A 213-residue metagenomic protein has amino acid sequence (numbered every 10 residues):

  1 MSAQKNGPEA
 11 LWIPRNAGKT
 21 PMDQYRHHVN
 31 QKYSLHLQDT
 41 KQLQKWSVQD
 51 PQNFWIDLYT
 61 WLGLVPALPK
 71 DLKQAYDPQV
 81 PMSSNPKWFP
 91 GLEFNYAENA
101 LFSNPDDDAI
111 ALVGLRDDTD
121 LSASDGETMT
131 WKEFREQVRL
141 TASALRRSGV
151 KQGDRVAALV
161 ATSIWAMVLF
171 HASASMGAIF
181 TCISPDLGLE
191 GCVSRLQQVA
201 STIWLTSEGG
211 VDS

Functional and structural regions predicted by a protein language model:
S2-S84: N-terminal amphipathic, basic-rich helices that act as targeting or association modules
V29, R116-D118, S207-G210: Short, histidine-centered active-site or binding-site loop motifs used for metal coordination, general acid-base
K41-W46, A97, L112-H171, G188-V193: Conserved AMP-binding/adenylate-forming core of the ANL superfamily
V48, I56-D71, P90-L115: A short N-terminal helical cap/helix-turn-helix that marks the beginning of AMP-binding/adenylate-forming
Q79, S83, K87, A111-G114 (+1 more regions): Active-site-proximal, glycine-rich beta->alpha crossover segments in alpha/beta enzymes that shape flexible
D107-A109, G153, S201: A general structural motif
A172-S213: Structural core segment of the AMP-binding/adenylate-forming
